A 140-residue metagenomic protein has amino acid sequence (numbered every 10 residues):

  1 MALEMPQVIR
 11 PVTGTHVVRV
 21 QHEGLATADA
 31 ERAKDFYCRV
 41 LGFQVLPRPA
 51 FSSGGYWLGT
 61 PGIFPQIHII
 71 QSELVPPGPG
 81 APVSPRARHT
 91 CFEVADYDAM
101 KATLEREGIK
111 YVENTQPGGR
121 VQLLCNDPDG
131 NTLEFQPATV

Functional and structural regions predicted by a protein language model:
A2-E31, A87-F92, T139: N-terminal beta-strand motif that seeds the catalytic metal site of vicinal oxygen chelate
A2-H16, K101-V140: Vicinal oxygen chelate
P6-I9, S53-G55, L74-G80, Y111: A short, acidic/glycine-rich surface segment
R19-A28, Y56-P61, G78-T103, V121-N126 (+1 more regions): Vicinal oxygen chelate
L25-Q66: Core segments of cupin and vicinal oxygen chelate
P47-A50, R88, E113-Q116: Short beta-strand
H68-I70, E134: Conserved beta-strand in the GNAT
Q71-V75, T139-V140: A short, sequence-level motif marking secondary-structure junctions
